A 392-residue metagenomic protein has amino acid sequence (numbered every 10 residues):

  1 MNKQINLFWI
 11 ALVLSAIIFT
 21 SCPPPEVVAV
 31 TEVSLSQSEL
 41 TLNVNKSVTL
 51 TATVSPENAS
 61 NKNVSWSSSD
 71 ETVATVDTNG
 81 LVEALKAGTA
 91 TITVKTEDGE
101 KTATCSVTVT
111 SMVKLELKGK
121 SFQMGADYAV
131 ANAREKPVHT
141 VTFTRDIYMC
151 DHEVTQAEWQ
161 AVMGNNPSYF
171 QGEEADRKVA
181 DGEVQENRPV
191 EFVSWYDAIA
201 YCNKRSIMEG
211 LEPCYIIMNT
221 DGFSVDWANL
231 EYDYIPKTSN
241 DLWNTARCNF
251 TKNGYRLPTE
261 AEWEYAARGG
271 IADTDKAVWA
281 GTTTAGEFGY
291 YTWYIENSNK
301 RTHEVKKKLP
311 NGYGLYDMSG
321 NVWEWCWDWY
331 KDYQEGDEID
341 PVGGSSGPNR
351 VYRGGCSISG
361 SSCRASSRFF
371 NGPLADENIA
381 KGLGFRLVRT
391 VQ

Functional and structural regions predicted by a protein language model:
M1-W9: Bacterial N-terminal signal peptides that target proteins for export
I18-S21: C-terminal motif of bacterial Sec signal peptides marking the signal peptidase cleavage site
P23-S111: Extracytoplasmic soluble-region selector
M112-Y169, E191-I207, A266, S319-G320: A short glycine-rich, aromatic-capped structural motif
Q123, D127, W195-S367: Functional-site microenvironments in short loops/helix caps that host divalent-cation chemistry
M124-T144, M163, Y169-A175, R301-K308 (+1 more regions): Short, polar loop/linker segments at the starts of domains and inter-domain junctions
I379-Q392: Short, structured beta-strand segments at or near domain termini in extracellular proteins/domains
